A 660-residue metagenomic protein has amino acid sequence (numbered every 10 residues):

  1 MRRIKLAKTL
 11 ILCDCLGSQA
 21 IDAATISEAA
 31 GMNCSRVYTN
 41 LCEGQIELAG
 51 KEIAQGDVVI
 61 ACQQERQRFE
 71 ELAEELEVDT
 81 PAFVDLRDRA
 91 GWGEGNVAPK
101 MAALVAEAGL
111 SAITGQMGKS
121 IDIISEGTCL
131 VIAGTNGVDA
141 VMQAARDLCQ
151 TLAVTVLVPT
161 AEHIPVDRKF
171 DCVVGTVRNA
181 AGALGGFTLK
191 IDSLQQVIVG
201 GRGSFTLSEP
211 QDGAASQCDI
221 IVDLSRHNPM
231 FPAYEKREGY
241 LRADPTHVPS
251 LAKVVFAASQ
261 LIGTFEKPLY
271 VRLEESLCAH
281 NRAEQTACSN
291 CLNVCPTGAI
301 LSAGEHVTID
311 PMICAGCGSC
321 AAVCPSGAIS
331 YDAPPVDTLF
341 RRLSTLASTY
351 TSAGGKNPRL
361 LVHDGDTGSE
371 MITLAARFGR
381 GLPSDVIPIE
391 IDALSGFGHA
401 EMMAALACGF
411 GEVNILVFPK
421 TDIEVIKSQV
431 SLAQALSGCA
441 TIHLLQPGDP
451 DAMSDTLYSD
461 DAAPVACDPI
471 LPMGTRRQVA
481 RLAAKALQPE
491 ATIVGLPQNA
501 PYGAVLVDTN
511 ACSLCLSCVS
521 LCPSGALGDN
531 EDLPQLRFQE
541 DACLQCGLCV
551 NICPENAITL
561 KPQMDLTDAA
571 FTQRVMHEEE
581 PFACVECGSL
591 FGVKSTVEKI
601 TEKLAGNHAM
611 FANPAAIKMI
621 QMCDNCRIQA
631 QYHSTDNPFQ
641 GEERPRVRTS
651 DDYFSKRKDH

Functional and structural regions predicted by a protein language model:
R2-K5, S276, S319-L416, E555-H660: Flanking helices and flexible, charged tails adjoining ferredoxin-like Fe-S electron-transfer domains in multi-subunit
R2-V294, G298, N357-M371, I389 (+7 more regions): Ferredoxin-type iron-sulfur electron-transfer modules and their immediate structural context
N40-I46, E162, V307, L394-G398 (+1 more regions): Short acidic loop-to-helix transition motifs that present clustered carboxylates
G50, R146, L292, P311 (+6 more regions): Short, well-ordered alpha-helical packing segments
I60, A303-L343, N414, T421-S431 (+1 more regions): Terminal amphipathic helices with adjacent charged low-complexity linkers/tails
V294-G298, A303-G327, S517, L521-S524 (+1 more regions): Basic (Lys/Arg-enriched) interaction patch that binds polyanionic ligands
H306-C317, V507-C512, Q535-Q545, Q573-R574 (+2 more regions): Flexible gly/pro/ser-rich segments immediately N-terminal to CXXCH heme-c attachment motifs in exported/periplasmic
